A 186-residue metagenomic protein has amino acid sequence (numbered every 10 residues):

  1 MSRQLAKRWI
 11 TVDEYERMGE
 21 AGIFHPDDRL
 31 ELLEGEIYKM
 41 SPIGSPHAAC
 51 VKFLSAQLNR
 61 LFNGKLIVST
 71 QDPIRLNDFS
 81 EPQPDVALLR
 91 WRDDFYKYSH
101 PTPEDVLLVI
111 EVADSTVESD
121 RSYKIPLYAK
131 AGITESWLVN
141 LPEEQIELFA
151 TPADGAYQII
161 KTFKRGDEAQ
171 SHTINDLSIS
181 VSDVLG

Functional and structural regions predicted by a protein language model:
M1-G186: Gly/Pro/Ser/Thr-rich low-complexity, intrinsically disordered segments predominantly at protein N-termini
